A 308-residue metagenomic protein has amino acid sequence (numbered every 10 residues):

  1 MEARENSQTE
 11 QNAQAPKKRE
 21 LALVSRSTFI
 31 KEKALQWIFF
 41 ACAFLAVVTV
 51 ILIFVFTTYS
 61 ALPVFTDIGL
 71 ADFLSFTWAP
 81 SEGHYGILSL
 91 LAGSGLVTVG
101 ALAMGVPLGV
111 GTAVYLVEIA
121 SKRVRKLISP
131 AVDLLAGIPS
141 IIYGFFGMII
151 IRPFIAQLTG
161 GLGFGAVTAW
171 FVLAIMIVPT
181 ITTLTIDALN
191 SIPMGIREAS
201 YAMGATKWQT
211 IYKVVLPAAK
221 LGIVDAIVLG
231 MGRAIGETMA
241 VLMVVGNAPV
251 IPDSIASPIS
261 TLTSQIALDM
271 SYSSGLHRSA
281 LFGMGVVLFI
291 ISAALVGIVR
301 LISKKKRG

Functional and structural regions predicted by a protein language model:
M1-A43, V299-G308: Transmembrane alpha-helical segments of polytopic membrane transport and secretion proteins
E20-I38, Y59-A101, S121-K122, L268-S279: Periplasmic/extracellular loop-to-transmembrane helix junction in inner-membrane transport proteins
L108-G147, L184: Cytoplasmic-entry segments and transmembrane alpha-helices of multi-pass inner-membrane transporters
D133-I177: Generic hydrophobic transmembrane alpha-helix motif, especially the helices
P139, M203-G204, P217: Glycine/proline-centered hinge or cleavage motifs at structural transition points of membrane proteins
L184-T185, K207-M243: Transmembrane alpha-helices
I186-N190, M194, Y201, S271-G308: C-terminal transmembrane helix and the adjacent membrane-cytosol boundary/short C-terminal tail of inner/organellar
V241-F289: Interhelical loop and adjacent transmembrane-helix boundary motif in polytopic membrane transport permeases
